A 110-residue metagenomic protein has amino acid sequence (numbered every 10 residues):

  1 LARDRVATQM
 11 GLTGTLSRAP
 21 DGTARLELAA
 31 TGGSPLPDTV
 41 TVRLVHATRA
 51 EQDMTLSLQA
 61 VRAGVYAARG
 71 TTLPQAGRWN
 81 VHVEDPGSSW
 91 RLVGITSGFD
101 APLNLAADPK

Functional and structural regions predicted by a protein language model:
L1-G22: Transition segment at domain starts
L1-V6, S88-K110: Extracytoplasmic/periplasmic copper-protein system
A24-A29, S34-V45, G77-V81: Beta-strand-rich binding/interaction modules
E27, V65-T72: Exposed aromatic-hydrophobic patches
T41-S57: Short amphipathic beta-strand segments in non-cytosolic proteins
Q52, V61-A68: Aromatic sugar-binding surface patches on proteins that engage polysaccharides or sugar-phosphate polymers
E84-P86: Beta-strand-rich extracellular modules
